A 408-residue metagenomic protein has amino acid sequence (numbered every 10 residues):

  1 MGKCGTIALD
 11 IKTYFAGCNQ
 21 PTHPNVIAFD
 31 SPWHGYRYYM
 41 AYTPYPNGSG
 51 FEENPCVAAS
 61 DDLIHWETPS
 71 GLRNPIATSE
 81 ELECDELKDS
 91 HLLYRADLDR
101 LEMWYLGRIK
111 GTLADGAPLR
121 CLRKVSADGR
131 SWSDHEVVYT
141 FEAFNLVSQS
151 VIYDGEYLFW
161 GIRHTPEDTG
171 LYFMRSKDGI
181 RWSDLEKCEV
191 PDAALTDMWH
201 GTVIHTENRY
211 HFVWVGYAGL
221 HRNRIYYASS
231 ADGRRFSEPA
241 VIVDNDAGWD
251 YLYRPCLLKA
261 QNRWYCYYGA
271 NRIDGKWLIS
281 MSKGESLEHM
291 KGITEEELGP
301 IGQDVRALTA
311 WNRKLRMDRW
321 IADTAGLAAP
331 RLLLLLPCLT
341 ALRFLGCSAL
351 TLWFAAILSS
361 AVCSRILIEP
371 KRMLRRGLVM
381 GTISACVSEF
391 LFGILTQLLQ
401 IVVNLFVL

Functional and structural regions predicted by a protein language model:
M1-M317: Carbohydrate-active catalytic/glycan-binding domains of CAZyme proteins, especially the secreted or lumenal ectodomains
V305-L308, L374, I383, V402: Composition-driven recognition of long, low-complexity, acid-poor segments enriched in small hydrophobic and small
A307-L345: Membrane-associated alpha-helix detector
L334, C338, S359, S384-S388 (+2 more regions): Alpha-helical transmembrane segments of multipass membrane proteins
L345-A355: Short, aromatic-rich membrane-interface segments at the entry and exit of alpha-helical transmembrane domains
A355-R372: Canonical alpha-helical transmembrane segments
E369-C386: Loop-to-transmembrane helix junctions at the membrane interface
F392-L408: Juxtamembrane boundary at the C-terminal end of a transmembrane helix
